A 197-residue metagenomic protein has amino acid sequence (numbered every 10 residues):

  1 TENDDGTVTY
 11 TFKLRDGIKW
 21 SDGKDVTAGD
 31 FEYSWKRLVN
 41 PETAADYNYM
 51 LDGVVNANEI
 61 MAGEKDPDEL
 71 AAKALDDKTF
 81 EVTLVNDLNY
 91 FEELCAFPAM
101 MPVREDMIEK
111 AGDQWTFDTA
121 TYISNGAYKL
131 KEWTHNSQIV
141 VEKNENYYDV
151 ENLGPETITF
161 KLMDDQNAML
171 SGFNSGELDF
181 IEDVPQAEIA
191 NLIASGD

Functional and structural regions predicted by a protein language model:
T1-Y47, E81, G172-S175: Aromatic- and charge-enriched surface segment that lines or borders ligand/interaction sites
D4, A74-D76, H135: Residue-level recognition of beta-strand termini and adjacent short loop/turns
Y10-F12, F80, I139-V140, T159-L162 (+1 more regions): Structural recognition of the beta-strand scaffold that forms the well-ordered cores of secreted hydrolase catalytic
T11-K13, D30-E32, T43-D106: Surface-exposed binding/hinge segments that line and control ligand-binding clefts or catalytic entry sites
P67-E69, K78, L84-L153, T157 (+1 more regions): Gly/Pro-rich hinge or "lid" segments in bacterial periplasmic/extracellular proteins
E145-A190: Ligand-site clamp/hinge motif
A190-D197: Ligand-binding "clamshell"
